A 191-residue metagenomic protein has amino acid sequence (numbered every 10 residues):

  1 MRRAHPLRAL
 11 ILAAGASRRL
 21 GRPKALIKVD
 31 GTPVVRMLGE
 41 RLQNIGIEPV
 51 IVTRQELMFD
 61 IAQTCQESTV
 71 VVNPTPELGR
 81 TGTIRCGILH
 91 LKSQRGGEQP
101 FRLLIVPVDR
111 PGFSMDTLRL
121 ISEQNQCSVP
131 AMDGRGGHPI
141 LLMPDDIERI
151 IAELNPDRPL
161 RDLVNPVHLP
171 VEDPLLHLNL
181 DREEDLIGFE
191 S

Functional and structural regions predicted by a protein language model:
M1-L7, A152-S191: Conserved alpha/beta core of the MobA/IspD/sugar-nucleotide pyrophosphorylase nucleotidyltransferase superfamily
R2-G136, N165-E172: Nucleotide and nucleotide-moiety/phosphate-recognizing core
R18-R22, R149-I150, H177: A short acidic, helix-capping loop that chelates divalent metal ions and anchors anionic groups
R85-I88, P144, E183-G188: Short, surface-exposed amphipathic charged segments that create phosphate/polyanion-binding patches used for binding
V106, P139, L178: Glycine- and other small-residue-rich loops at beta-strand/loop junctions that grip anionic moieties
G112, L141, N179-L180: Short aromatic/basic micro-patch
R119, E148, L186-I187: Generic structural signal for individual residues within well-ordered alpha-helical segments across diverse proteins
G137-R149, E183: Conserved nucleotide-sugar donor-binding and metal-coordinating catalytic region shared by glycosyltransferases
